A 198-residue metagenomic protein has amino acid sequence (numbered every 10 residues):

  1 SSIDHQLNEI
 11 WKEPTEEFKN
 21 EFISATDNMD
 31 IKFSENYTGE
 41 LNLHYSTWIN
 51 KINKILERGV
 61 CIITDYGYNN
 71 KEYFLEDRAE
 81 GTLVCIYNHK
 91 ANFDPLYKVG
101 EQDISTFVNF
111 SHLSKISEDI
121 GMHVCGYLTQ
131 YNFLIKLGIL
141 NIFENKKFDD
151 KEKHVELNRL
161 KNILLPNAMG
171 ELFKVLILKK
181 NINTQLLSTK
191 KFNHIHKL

Functional and structural regions predicted by a protein language model:
S1-I23, E76-I86: A mobile, often basic/glycine-rich helix-loop segment that functions as the active-site lid/recognition loop
I23-L198: Long, Lys/Arg- and hydrophobic-enriched amphipathic alpha-helices
